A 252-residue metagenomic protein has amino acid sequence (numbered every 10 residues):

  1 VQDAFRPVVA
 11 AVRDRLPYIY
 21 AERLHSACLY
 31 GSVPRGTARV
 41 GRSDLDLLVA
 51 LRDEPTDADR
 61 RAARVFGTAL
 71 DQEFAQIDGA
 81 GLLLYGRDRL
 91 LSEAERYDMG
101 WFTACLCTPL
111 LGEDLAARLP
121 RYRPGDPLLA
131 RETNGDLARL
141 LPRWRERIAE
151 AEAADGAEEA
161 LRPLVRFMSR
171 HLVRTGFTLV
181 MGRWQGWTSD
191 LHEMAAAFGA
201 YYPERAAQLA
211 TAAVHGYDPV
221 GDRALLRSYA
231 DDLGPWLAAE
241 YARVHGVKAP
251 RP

Functional and structural regions predicted by a protein language model:
V1-A4, V8, R60, R64-P163 (+2 more regions): Conserved NTP/Mg2+-binding pocket subregion across the NTase superfamily
V1-C28, R251-P252: Helical scaffold of the NTase/Pol beta-like nucleotidyltransferase catalytic core
R13, G67, A195: Generic structural marker for isolated residues within well-ordered, non-membrane alpha-helices of soluble domains
L29-A63, G81-L84: Catalytic metal-binding acidic patch
L115-P252: Conserved nucleotidyltransferase catalytic core and NTase-mimicking acidic/glycine-rich helix/loop elements in nucleic
